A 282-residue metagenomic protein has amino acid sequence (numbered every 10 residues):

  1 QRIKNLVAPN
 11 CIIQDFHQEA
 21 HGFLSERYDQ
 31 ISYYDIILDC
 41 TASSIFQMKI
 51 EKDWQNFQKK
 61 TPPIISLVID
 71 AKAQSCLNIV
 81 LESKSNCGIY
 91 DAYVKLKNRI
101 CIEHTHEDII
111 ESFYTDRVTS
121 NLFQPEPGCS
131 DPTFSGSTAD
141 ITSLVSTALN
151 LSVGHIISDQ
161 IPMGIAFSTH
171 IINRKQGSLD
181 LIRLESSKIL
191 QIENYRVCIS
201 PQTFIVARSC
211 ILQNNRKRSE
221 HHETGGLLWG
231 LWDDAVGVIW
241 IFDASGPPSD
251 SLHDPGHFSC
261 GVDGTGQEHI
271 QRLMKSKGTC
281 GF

Functional and structural regions predicted by a protein language model:
Q1-C11: Glycine-rich phosphate-binding loop and adjoining beta1-alpha1-beta2 segment of Rossmann-like nucleotide-binding folds
P9, I13-H21: A conserved beta-strand->alpha-helix junction
D15, I64-S66, L227, F282: Conserved beta-strand scaffold positions in the cores of enzyme catalytic domains, especially in NTP/NDP-utilizing
E19-L24, I172-K175, G230-A235: Short, internal active-site loops enriched in acidic
F23, F46, K72-Q74, V236-G237 (+1 more regions): Eukaryotic short linear interaction motifs
F23-S32: Short amphipathic alpha-helix with an adjacent loop that forms part of the alpha/beta core around
S32-I36, C40-N194: Glycine-rich phosphate/adenylate-binding loop
I182-C280: Conserved beta-strand-loop surface patch within small alpha/beta domains used for substrate/adaptor or ligand engagement
